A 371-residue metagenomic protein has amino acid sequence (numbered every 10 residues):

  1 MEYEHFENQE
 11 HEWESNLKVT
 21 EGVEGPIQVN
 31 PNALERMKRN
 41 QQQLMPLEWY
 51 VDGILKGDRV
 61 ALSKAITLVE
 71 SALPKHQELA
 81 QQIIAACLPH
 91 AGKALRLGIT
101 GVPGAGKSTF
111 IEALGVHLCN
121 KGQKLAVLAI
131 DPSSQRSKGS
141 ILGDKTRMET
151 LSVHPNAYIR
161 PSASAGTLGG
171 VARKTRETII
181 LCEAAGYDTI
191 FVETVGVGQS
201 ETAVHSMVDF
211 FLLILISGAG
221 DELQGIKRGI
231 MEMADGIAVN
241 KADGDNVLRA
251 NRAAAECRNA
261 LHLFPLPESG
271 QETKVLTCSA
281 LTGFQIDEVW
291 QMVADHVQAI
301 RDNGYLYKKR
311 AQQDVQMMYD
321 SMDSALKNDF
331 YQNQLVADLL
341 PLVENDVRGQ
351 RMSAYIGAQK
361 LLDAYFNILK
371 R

Functional and structural regions predicted by a protein language model:
M1-P89, A337, P341-L342, A358 (+1 more regions): Non-catalytic terminal/linker segments enriched in charged/polar, low-complexity residues
P46-G57, L62-T100, A105, T109-S200 (+2 more regions): Nucleotide-state-sensitive switch-loop elements of NTP-binding domains
L62-K64, T277, E288-F366: Long, well-ordered amphipathic alpha-helical subdomains in the mid-to-C-terminal portions of large enzyme subunits
I141, T178, A203, M207 (+5 more regions): Alpha-helical scaffold elements adjacent to nucleotide-binding pockets in ATP/GTP-utilizing enzyme cores
T146-R147, L223-R228, L263-P267: Short beta-strand/turn micro-motifs at beta-sheet edges
S162, L213-I216, A238-K241, T277-C278: Conserved beta-strand segments of the P-loop GTPase G domain that flank and frequently precede/overlap
A219-L248: Flexible active-site lid/hinge loop adjacent to a nucleotide/diphosphate and Mg2+-phosphate binding pocket
G236, A242-D302: Canonical P-loop GTPase G-domain recognition
